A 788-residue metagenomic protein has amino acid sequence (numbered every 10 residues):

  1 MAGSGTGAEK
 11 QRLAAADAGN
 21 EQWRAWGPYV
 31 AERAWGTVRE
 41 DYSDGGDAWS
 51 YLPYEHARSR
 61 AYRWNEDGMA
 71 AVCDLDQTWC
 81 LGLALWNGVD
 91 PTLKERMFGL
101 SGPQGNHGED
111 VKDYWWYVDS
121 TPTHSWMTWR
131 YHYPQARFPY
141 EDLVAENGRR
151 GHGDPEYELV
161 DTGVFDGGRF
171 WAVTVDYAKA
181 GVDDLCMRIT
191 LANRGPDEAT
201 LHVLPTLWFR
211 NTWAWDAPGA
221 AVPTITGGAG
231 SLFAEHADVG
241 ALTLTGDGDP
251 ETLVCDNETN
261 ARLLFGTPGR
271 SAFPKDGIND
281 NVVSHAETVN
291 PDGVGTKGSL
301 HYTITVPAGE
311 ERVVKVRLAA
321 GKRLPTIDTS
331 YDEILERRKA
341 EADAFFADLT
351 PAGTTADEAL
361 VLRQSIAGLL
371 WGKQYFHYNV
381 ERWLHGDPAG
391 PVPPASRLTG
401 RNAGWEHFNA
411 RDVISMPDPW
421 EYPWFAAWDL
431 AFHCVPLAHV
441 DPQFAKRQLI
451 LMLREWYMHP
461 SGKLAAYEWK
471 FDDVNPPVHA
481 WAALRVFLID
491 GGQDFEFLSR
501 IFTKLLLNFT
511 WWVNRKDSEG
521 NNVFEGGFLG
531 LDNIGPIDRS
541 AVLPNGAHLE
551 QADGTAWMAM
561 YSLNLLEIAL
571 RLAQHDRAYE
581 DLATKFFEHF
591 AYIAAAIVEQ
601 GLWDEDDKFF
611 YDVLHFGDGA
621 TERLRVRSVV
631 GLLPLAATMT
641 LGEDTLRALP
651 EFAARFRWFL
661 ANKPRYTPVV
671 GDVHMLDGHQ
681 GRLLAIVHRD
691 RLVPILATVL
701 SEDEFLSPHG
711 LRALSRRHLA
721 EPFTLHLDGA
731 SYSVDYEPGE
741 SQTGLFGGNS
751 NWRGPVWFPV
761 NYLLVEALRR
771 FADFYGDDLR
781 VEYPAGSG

Functional and structural regions predicted by a protein language model:
A2-S59, M69-A71, W79-C80, W86-G788: Acidic, mature catalytic/reactive cores of soluble proteins
